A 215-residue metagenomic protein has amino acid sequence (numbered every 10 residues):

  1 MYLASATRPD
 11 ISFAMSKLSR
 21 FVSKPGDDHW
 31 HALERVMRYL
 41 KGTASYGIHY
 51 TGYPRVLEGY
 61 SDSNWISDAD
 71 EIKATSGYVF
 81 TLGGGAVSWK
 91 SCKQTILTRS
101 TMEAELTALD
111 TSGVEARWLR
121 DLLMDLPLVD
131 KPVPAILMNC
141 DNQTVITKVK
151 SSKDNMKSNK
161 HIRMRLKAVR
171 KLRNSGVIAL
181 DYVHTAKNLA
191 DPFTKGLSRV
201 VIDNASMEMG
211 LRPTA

Functional and structural regions predicted by a protein language model:
M1-S45, G52, H184, P192: C-terminal reverse transcriptase regions that engage the nucleic-acid substrate
T7-D10, G83, E115-W118: Amphipathic, well-ordered alpha-helical segments in soluble domains
R8, D62, D141: Short, conserved phosphate/pyrophosphate- and ester-handling motifs at nucleotide-, phospho-/glycolipid
S12, H49, T81, N139 (+1 more regions): Beta-strand cores of modular interaction/reader domains in eukaryotic scaffold and signaling proteins, especially PDZ
F21, P54-V56, A74, C92-A215: RNase H-like nuclease module associated with reverse transcription
R38-S63, D130-P132: Structured nucleic-acid-interacting core domains from mobile-element enzymes and related host factors, especially RNase
G42-Y46, I66, A86-W89, W118 (+1 more regions): Conserved helix-loop functional segments at active or binding sites
G59-M102: RNase H-like nuclease fold core
